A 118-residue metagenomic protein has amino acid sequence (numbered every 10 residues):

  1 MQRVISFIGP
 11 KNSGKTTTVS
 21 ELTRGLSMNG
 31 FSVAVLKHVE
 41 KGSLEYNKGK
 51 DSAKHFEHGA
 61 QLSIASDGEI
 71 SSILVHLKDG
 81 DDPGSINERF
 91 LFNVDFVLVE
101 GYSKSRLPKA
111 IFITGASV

Functional and structural regions predicted by a protein language model:
V4: Walker A (P-loop) ATP-phosphate-binding motif of ABC ATPase nucleotide-binding domains
F7: Hydrophobic anchor at the beta1->P-loop junction of P-loop NTPases
K11: The conserved Walker
K15: Conserved lysine of the Walker
T23-L77: N-terminal phosphate/diphosphate-binding loop that engages ATP/GTP or pyrophosphate donors across diverse enzyme folds
V75-S105: Phosphate-binding/switch loop-helix module in NTP-utilizing enzymes
G101-V118: Conserved C-terminal guanine-recognition region of P-loop GTPase G domains, centered on the G4
